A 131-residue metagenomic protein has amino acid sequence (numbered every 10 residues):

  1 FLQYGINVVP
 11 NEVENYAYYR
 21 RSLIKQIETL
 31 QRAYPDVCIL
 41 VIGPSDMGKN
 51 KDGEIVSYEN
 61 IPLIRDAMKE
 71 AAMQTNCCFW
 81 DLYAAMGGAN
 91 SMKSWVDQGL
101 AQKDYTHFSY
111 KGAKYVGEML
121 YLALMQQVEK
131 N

Functional and structural regions predicted by a protein language model:
F1-Q3, C38-G43, C78-L82: Structural recognition of the beta-strand scaffold that forms the well-ordered cores of secreted hydrolase catalytic
F1-R20, M47: Oxyanion-hole/transition-state-stabilizing segment in secreted/luminal serine hydrolases and related acyltransferases
P10, D46-N131: Catalytic His-Asp segment of secreted/periplasmic serine-dependent ester chemistry enzymes
L23-E28, R65, K69: Generic structural signal for well-ordered alpha-helices, preferentially at hydrophobic/aromatic core positions
Q26, L30, Y34, M119 (+1 more regions): Active-site neighborhood of glycoside hydrolase catalytic domains
A33-D36, N76: Surface-exposed amphipathic alpha-helical segments in non-transmembrane regions that serve as interaction surfaces
